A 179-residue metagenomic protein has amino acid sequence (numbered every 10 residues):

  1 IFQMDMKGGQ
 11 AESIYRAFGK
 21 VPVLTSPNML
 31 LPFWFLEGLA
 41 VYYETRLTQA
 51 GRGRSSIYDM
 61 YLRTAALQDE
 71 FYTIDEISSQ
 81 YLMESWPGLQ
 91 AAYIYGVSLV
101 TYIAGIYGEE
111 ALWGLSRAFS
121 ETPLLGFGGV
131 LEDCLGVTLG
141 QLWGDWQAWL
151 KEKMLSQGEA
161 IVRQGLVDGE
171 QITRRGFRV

Functional and structural regions predicted by a protein language model:
M4-W113, R117-R163: Acidic/His/Gly-enriched intrinsically disordered linker/tail segments that often contain short helix/coil "MoRF-like"
V162-V179: Beta-strand-rich domains and repeat architectures in extracellular enzymes and scaffolds, especially beta-propellers
